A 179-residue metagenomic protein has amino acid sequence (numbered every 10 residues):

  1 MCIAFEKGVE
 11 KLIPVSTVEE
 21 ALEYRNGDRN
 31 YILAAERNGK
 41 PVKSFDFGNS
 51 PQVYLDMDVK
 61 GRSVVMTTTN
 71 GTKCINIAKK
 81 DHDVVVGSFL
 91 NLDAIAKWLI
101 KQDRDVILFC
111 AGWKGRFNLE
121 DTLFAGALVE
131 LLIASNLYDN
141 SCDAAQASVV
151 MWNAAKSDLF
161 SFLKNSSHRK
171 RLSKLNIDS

Functional and structural regions predicted by a protein language model:
M1-I13: Short, extreme N-terminal leader segments that mark the start of a protein/domain
I3, V15-Q102: Acidic/Gly/His-enriched mid-domain segments of enzyme catalytic cores or analogous surface patches that mediate
G8, L99, L132, N136: Active-site catalytic pocket residues across diverse enzymes, especially alpha/beta-hydrolases
V9, D83, R116: Conserved short-loop catalytic and cofactor-binding motifs
D46-S63, T67-T69, I77-D83, L119-S179: Long, charged alpha-helical interface segments
V106-W113, N136: Glycine-rich anion-binding loop/nest that anchors nucleotide
A111-D121: Phosphate/ribose-phosphate-bearing ligand recognition and processing surfaces, centered on ADP-ribose/NAD(+/P+) systems
